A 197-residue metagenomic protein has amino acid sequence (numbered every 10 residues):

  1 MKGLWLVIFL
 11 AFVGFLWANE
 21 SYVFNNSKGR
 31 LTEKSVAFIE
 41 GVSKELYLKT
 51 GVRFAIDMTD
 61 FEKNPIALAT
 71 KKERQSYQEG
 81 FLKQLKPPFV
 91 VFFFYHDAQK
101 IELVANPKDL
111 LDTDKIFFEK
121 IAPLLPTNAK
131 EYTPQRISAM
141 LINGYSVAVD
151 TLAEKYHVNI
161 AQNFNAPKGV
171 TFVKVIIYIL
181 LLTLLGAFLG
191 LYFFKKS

Functional and structural regions predicted by a protein language model:
M1-L6, K195-K196: Positively charged n-region of N-terminal signal peptides that target proteins for export
L4-F15: Sec-dependent N-terminal signal peptides
N19-T171: Folded, non-transmembrane soluble domains that reside on the lumenal/extracytoplasmic side of membranes
A161-S197: C-terminal single-pass membrane-anchor helix
